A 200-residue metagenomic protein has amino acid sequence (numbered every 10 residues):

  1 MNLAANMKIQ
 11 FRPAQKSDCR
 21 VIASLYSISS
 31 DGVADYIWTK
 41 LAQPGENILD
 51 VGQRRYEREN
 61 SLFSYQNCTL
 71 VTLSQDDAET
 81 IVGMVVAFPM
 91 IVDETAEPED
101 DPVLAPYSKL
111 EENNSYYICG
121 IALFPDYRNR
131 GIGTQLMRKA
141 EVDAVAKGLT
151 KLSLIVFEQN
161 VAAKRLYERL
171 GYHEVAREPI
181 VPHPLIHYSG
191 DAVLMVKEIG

Functional and structural regions predicted by a protein language model:
M1-R20, I28, V33-K40, K197-G200: Conserved N-terminal entry element of GNAT/NAT acetyltransferase domains
D31-Y56, Q66-N67: Conserved GNAT-fold acetyl-CoA-binding loop/helix
Y56-L70, M90-T95, Y117: A short helix-loop-beta-strand connector motif used in the catalytic cores of GNAT acetyltransferases and, in some
D77-G83, A162: Glycine-rich acetyl-CoA-binding "A-motif" of GNAT/NAT acetyltransferases
V86-G120: Conserved acyl-donor/pantetheine-binding loop and adjacent beta-alpha core of acyl/acetyltransferases and related
V103-L104, T150-S153, F157-K164, R169-L170 (+1 more regions): C-terminal "cap" of GNAT-fold acetyltransferases
Y116, M137, A144-I155: Conserved GNAT acetyl-CoA-binding A-motif
L123, N129-V142, A146, R165-R169: Conserved acetyl-CoA-binding loop-helix of GNAT-fold acetyltransferases
